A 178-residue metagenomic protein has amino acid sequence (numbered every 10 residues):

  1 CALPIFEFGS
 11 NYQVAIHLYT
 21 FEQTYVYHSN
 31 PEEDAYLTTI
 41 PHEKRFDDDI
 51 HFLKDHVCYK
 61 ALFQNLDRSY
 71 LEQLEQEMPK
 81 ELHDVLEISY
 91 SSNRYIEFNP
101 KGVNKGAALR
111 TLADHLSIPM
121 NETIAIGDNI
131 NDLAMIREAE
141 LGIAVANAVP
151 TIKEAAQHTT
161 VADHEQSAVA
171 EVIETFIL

Functional and structural regions predicted by a protein language model:
C1-L3: Short, small-residue-biased leader/transition segments that mark boundaries at the very start of proteins
F8, Y12-I126: Conserved acidic, metal-coordinating active-site core of Asp-based, Mg2+-dependent phosphoryl-transfer enzymes
E97-L178: Mg2+-dependent phosphoryl-transfer enzymes with acidic/Ser/Thr/Gly-rich catalytic loops
